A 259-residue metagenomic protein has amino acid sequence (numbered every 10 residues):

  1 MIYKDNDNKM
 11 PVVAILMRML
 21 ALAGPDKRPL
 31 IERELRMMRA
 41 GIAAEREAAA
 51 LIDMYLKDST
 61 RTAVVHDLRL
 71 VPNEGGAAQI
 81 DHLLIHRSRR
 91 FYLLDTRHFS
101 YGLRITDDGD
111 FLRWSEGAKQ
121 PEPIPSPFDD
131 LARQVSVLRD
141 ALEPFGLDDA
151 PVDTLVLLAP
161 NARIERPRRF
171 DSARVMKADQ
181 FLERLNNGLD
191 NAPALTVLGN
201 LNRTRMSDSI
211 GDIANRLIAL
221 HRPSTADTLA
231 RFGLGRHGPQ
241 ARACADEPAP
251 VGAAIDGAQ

Functional and structural regions predicted by a protein language model:
M1-Q79, H86-R90, S115-Q259: Surface-exposed interaction regions that form or flank ligand-binding interfaces
I85-R113: Active-site beta-strand-loop-beta-strand hairpin of nuclease catalytic cores that positions key catalytic residues
